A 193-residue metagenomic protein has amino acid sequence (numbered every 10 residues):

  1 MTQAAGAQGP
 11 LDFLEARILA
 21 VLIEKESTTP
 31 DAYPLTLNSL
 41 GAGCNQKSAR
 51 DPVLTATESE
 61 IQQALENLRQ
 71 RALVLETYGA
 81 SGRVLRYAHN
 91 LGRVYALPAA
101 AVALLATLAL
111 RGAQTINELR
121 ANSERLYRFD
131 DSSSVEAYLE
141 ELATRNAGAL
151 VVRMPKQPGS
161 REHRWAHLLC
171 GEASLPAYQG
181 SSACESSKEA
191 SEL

Functional and structural regions predicted by a protein language model:
M1-A20, S27, D31, L65-A96: Intrinsically disordered, low-complexity serine/threonine- and proline-rich regulatory segments
M1-A7, I116-E124, E141: Core catalytic DNA strand-manipulation module of type IA topoisomerases
D12-P34, A96-A113, L139, A143: Positively charged, polyanion-binding regions of nucleic-acid-associated proteins
V21, A64, Y138, L168: Residues in the recognition helix of alpha-helical DNA-binding motifs
T29-T55, A113-F129: Short acidic, hydrophobic short linear motifs in intrinsically disordered regions
Q62-L65, R69-G79, L139-Q157: A short, conserved structural fragment
A80-E118, H163-E192: Short, amphipathic alpha-helical interaction segments positioned at domain boundaries
S133: Long, basic N-terminal domains or extensions that often function in RNA/ssDNA interaction or organelle/cellular
